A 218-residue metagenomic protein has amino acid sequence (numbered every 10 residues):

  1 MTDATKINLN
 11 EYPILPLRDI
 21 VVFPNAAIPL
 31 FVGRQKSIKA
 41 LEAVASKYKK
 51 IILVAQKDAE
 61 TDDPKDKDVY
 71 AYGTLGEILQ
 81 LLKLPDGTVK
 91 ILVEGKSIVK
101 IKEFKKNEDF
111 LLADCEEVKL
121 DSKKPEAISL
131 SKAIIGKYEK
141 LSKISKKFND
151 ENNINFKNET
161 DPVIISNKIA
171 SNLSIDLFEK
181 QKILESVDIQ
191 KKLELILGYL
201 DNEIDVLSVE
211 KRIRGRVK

Functional and structural regions predicted by a protein language model:
M1-K218: N-terminal low-complexity, acidic/polar interaction/targeting segments
